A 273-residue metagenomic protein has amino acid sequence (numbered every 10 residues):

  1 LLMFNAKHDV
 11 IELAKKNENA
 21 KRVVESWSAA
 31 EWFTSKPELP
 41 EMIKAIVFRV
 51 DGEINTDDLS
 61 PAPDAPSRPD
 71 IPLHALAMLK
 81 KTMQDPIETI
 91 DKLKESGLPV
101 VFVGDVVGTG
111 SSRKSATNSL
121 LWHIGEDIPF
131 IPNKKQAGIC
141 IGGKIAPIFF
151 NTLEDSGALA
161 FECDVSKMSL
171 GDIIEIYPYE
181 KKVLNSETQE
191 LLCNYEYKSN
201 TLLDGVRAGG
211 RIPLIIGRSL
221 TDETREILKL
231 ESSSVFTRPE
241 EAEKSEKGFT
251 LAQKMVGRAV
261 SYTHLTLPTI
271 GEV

Functional and structural regions predicted by a protein language model:
L1-A6, S60-P61, A65-L184, Q189-N194: Feature captures the catalytic cores and cofactor-binding loops of soluble hydro-lyases/lyases that act on carboxylate
L2-E38, P213-V260: Flexible inter-domain linker/hinge segments
N5-G97: N-terminal beta-alpha supersecondary unit
L59, G210, M255: A residue-level signal for conserved active-site and pocket-lining positions in enzyme catalytic cores
G108-T117, G205-I216: Conserved phosphate/anionic-ligand binding catalytic regions in large, soluble enzymes, centered on
L191-G205: C-terminal binding/interaction regions
T263-T269: Conserved small/polar residues in nucleotide/adenosyl-binding loops
